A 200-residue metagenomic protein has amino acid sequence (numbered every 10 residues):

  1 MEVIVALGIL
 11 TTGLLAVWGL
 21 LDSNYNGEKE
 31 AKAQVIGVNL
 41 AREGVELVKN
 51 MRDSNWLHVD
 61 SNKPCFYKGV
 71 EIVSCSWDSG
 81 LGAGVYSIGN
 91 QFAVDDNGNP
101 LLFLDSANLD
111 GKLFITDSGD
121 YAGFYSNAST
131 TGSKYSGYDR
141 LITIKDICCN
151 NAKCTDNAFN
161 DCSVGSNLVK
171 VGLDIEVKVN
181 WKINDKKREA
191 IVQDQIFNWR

Functional and structural regions predicted by a protein language model:
M1-E43, M51-R52: Aliphatic-rich helix starts adjacent to a transmembrane/signal segment
N39, V45-R200: Low-complexity, Gly/Pro-rich coil/beta segments used as flexible assembly/activation regions
